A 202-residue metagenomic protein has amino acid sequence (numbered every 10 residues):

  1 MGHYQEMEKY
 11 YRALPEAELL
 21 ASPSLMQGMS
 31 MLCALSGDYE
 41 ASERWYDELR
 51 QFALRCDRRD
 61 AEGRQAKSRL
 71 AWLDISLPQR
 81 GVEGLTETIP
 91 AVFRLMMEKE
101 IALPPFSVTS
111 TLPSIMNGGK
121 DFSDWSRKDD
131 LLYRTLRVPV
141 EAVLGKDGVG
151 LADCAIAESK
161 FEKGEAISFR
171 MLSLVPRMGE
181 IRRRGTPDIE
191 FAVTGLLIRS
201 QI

Functional and structural regions predicted by a protein language model:
G2-A21, W45: Repeat-based scaffolding regions
A17-G195: Internal alpha-solenoid helical repeat scaffolds
